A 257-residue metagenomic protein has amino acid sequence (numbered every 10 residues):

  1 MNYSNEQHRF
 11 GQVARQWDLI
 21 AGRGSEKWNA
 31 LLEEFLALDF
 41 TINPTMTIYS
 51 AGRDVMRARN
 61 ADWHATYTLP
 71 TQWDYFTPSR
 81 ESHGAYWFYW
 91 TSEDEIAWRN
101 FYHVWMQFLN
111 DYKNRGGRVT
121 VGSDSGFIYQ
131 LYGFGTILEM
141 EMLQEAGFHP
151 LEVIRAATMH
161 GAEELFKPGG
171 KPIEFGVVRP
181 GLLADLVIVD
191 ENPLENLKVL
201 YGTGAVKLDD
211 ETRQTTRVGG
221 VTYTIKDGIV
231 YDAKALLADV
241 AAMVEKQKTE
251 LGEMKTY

Functional and structural regions predicted by a protein language model:
M1-A146, Q247, G252-Y257: Active-site neighborhoods of metal-dependent hydrolases
F35, I42, D124, V153 (+3 more regions): Conserved, mostly hydrophobic/aromatic
A37-D39, G116-R118, F175, L183-A184 (+2 more regions): Active-site lining segments that contact anionic ligands and/or coordinate catalytic metals
I48-A51, S125-I128, H160-G161, P193-L194 (+1 more regions): Solvent-exposed loop/turn segments at secondary-structure junctions within structured extracellular/periplasmic domains
G52-R53, Q130-L131, G161-A162, V199 (+1 more regions): Short secondary-structure boundary/hinge segments and terminal tails
D62, V153, G170-G176, D185-D190 (+4 more regions): C-terminal or late-domain output modules
F88-W90, I96, Y102, Q107 (+2 more regions): C-terminal helical cap
P180-A241: C-terminal cap of metal-dependent C-N hydrolases
